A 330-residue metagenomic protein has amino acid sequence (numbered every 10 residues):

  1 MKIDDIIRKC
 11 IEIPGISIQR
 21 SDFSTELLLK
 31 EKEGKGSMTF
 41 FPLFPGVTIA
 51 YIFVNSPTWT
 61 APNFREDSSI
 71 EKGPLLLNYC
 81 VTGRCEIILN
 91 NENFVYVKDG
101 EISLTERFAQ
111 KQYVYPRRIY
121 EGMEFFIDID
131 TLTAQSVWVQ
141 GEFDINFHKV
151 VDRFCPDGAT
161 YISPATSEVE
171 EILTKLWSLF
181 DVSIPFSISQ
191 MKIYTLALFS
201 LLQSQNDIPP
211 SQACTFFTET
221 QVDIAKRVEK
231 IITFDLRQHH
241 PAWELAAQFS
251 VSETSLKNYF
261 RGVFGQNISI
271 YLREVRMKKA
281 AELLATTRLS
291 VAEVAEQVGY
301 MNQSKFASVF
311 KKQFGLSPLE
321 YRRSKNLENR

Functional and structural regions predicted by a protein language model:
M1-E26: Short Lys/Arg-enriched alpha/beta "domain-start" segment
L27-F147: N-terminal regulatory/effector-sensing and dimerization cores that precede helix-turn-helix DNA-binding domains
H148-P164, D181-S189, F199-K230, F234 (+3 more regions): Short, Lys/Arg-enriched, Trp-marked, Pro/Gly-tolerant hinge/linker segments that flank
I172-K175, L179, S187, Y194: Amphipathic coiled-coil alpha-helices
S200-D207, R227, T233-F234, H239-V275 (+1 more regions): Basic/polar phosphate-binding segments, predominantly the helix-turn-helix DNA-binding elements of transcriptional
T220, L272-A281, E320-R330: Short, basic, alpha-helical segments at the C-terminal edge of helix-turn-helix-like DNA-binding modules
L236-R237, L284-T286: Short amphipathic helical patch at the helix-1/turn junction of helix-turn-helix
